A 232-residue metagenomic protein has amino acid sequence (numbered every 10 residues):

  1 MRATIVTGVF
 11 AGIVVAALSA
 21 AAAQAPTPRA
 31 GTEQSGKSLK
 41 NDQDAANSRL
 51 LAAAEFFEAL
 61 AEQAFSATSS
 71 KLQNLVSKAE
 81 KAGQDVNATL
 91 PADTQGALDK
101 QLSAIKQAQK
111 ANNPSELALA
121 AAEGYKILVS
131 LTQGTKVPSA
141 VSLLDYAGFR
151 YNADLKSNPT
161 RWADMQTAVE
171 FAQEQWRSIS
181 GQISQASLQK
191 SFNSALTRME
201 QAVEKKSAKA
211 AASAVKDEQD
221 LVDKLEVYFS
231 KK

Functional and structural regions predicted by a protein language model:
M1-T4: Positively charged n-region of N-terminal signal peptides that target proteins for export
G8-A17: Bacterial N-terminal signal peptides
A20-A23: Boundary at the C-terminal end of the N-terminal hydrophobic targeting segment
A25-K81, A88, V137-S142: Immediate post-signal-peptide N-terminus of mature secreted/exported proteins
S38-R49, A64-K71, L90, K106-E116 (+6 more regions): Non-transmembrane, amphipathic alpha-helical segments
A54-A61, K110-L196, V215-K232: Extended amphipathic alpha-helical interaction segments
E80-A120: Mid-chain, structured segments of secreted extracytoplasmic proteins
